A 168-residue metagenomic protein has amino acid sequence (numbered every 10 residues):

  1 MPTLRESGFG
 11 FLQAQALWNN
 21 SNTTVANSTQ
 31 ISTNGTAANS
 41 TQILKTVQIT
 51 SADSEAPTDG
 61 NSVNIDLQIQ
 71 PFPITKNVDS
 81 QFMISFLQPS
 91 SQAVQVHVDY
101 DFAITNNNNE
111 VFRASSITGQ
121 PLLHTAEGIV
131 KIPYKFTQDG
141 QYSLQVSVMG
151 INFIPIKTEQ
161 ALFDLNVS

Functional and structural regions predicted by a protein language model:
P2-T23, N27, S32-S168: N-terminal soluble domains immediately following signal/targeting peptides that reside in extracytoplasmic
